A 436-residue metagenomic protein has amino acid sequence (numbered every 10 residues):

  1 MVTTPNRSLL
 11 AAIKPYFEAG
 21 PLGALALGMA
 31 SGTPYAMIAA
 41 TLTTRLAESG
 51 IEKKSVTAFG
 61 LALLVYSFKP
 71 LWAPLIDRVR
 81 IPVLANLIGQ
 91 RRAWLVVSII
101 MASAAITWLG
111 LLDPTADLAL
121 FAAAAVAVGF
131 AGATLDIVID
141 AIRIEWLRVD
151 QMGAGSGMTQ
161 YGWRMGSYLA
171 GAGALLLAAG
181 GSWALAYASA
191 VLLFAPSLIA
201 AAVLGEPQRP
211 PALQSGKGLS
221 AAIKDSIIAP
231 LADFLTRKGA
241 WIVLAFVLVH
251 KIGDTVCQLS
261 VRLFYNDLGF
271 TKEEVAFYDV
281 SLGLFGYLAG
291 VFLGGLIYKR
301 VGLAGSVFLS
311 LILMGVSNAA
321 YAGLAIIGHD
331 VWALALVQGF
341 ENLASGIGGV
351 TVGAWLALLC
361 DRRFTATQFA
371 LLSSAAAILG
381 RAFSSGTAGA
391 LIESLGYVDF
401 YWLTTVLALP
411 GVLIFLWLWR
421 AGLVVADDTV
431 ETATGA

Functional and structural regions predicted by a protein language model:
T3-F17, R209-I242: Juxtamembrane intracellular "pre-TM" segments in multi-pass secondary transporters
N6-Y66, W241-F246, H250-F264, L268-T271 (+1 more regions): Helix-loop boundary and gating motifs at the non-cytosolic
V65-W72, Y278-R300, S310, M314-S317: Transmembrane alpha-helices of Major Facilitator/SLC transporters
Y66-K69, G153-A178, A375-S385: Glycine-rich segments within core transmembrane alpha-helices of 12-TM secondary carriers
K69-L87, A289-S306, I392-E393: Helix-to-loop junctions at the C-terminal end of transmembrane segments in multipass secondary transporters
A93-T115, I312-H329: C-terminal ends and interior cores of transmembrane alpha-helices in multi-pass membrane transporters/permeases
V97-S103, L185-V203, Y401-W417: Symmetry-related core transmembrane helices of the 12-TM Major Facilitator Superfamily/SLC fold
G305-V352: C-terminal transmembrane helical hairpin of 12-TM major facilitator-type secondary transporters
